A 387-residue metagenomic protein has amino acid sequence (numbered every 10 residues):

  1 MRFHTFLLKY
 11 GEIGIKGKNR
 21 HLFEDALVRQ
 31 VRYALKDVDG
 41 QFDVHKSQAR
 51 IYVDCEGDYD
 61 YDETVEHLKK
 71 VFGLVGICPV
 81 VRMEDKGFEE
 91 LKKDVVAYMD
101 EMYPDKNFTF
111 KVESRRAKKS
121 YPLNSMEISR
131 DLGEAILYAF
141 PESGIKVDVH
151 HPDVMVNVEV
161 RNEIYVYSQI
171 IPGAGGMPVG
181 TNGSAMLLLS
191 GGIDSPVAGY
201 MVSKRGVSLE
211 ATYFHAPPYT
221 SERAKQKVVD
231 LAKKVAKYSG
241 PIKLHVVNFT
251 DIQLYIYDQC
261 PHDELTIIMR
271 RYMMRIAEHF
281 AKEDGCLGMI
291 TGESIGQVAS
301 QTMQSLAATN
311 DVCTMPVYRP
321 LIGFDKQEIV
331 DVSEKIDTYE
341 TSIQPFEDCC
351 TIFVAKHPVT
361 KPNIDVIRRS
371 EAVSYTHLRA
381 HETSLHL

Functional and structural regions predicted by a protein language model:
M1-M186, P196-I242: RNA-binding accessory domains that recognize and position tRNA/RNA substrates
A135-I136, G176-N182, Q253-L254, D258-D331 (+1 more regions): Active-site adenylate/phosphate-handling loop in enzymes that bind or generate adenylated species
G192: Conserved G/P- and acidic residue-centered "switch" motifs that form tight phosphate/ATP-binding loops in soluble
A232-D258, D348: A conserved beta-strand->alpha-helix junction
Q297, P345-F353: Small/polar glycine-rich anion-binding or flexible loop at a beta-alpha turn
D337-P345: A short alpha-helix-loop-beta-strand transition element characteristic of N-terminal alpha/beta dinucleotide-binding
V354-P362: A charged, well-structured terminal subsegment
T376-T383: Conserved small/polar residues in nucleotide/adenosyl-binding loops
